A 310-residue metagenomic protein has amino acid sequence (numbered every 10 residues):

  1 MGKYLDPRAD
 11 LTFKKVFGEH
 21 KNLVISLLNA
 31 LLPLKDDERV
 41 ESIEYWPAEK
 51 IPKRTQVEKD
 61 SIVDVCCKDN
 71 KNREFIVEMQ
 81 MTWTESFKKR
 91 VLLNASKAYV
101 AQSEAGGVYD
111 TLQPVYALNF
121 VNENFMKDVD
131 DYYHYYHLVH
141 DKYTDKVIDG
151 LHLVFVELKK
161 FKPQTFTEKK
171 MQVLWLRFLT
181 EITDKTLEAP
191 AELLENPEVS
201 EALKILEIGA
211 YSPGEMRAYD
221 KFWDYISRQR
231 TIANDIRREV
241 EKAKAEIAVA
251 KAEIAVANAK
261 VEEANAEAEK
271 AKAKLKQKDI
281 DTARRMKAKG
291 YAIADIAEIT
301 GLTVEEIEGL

Functional and structural regions predicted by a protein language model:
M1-H152, K162-Q164: Accessory alpha/beta interaction modules
K14, N29, S96, R177-T180 (+1 more regions): Generic alpha-helical structural context detector
G18-N22, L92, D141, F166 (+4 more regions): Short capping/connector residues at structural and topological boundaries
V24, P114, H152, E168-W175 (+1 more regions): Short runs of predominantly hydrophobic/aromatic residues within well-ordered alpha helices that form helix-helix
L28, L118, V156, A202 (+1 more regions): A residue-level signal for conserved active-site and pocket-lining positions in enzyme catalytic cores
F75-Q80, V173, T180-L310: Short, charged alpha-helical interaction segments and adjacent helix-coil junctions
N94, Y132-L138, K169-W175, F222-W223: Short intrinsically disordered coil segments
G150-V173, T180-E181: Extended serine/threonine-enriched, polar tracts that run as long, contiguous segments within proteins
